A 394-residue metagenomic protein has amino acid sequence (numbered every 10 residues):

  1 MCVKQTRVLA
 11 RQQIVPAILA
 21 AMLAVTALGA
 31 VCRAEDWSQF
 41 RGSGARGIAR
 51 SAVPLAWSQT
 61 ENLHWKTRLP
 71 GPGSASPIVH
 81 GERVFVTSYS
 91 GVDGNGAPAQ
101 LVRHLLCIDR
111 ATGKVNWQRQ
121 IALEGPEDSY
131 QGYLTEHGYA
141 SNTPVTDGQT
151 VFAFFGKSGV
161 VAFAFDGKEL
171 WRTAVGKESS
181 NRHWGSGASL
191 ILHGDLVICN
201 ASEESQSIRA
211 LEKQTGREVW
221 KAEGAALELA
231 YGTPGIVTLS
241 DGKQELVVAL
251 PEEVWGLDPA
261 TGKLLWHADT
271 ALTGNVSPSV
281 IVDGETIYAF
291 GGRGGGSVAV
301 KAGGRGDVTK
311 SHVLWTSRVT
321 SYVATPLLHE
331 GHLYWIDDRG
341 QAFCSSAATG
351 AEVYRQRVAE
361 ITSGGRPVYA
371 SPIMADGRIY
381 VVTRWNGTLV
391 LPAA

Functional and structural regions predicted by a protein language model:
M1-V15: N-terminal secretory signal peptides that target proteins for export/translocation
C2, M22-A24, P98: N-terminal hydrophobic alpha-helix used for membrane targeting or insertion
K4-T6, T26, A34: Helix-centric, low-specificity signal for extended rod-like, repetitive segments
A10-Q13, L19, G47, A52: A periodicity- and composition-biased signal for non-globular, repetitive helical segments
P16-G29: Bacterial N-terminal signal peptides
G29-A394: Noncatalytic, solvent-exposed loop/strand surfaces of beta-propeller-type extracellular/periplasmic domains
